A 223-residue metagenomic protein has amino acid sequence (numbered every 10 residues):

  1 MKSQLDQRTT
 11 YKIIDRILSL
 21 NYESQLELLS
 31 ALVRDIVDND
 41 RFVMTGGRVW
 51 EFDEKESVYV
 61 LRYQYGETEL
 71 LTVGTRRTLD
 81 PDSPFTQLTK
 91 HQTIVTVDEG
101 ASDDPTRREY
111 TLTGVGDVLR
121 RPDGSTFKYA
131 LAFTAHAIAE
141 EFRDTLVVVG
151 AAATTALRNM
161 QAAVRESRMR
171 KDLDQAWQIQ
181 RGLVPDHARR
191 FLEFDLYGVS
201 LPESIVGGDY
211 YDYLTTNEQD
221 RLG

Functional and structural regions predicted by a protein language model:
M1, H136, T145-E166: Signal-transmission/dimerization alpha-helices at domain junctions
M1, R8, A101-D104, N217-L222: Regulatory and interdomain segments flanking nucleotide-handling catalytic cores in signaling/defense enzymes
M1-T9, R165-D172: Short, charged amphipathic alpha-helical "coupling" segments at sensory-output junctions in signaling proteins
Q4-Q7, Y11, R16-Y63, R190 (+1 more regions): Helix-loop-beta substructure at the N-terminus of cytosolic sensory domains that couple signal/ligand detection
T9-L20, T145, V149, D172-I179 (+1 more regions): Hydrophobic helical signal-relay modules used by sensory signaling proteins
R48-G124: GAF sensory domains
G124-V147: Regulatory loop-to-helix N-cap segments in sensory/regulatory domains that couple ligand/signal detection
A163-G223: … and, occasionally, acidic/histidine-rich disordered N-termini of signaling adaptors
